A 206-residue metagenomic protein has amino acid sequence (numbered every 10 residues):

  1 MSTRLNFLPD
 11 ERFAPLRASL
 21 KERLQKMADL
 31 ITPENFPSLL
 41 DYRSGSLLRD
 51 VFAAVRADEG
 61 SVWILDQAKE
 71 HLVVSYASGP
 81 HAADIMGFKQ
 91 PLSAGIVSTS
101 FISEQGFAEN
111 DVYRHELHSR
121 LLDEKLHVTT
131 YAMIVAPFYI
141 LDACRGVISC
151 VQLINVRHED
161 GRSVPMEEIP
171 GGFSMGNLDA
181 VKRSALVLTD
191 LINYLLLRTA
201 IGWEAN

Functional and structural regions predicted by a protein language model:
M1-Y42, A53, V187, L191-N206: Signal-transmission linkers at sensory-effector interfaces
N6-P9, F13, I148-N206: Juxtadomain coupling helices with adjacent low-complexity linkers
T32-F36, L47-R56, V62-D66, A82 (+3 more regions): Short regulatory alpha-helical segment in sensory/regulatory domains of signaling proteins that mediates
L65, H71, S75, A82-L121: Regulatory sensory and allosteric helical modules in signal-transduction proteins and certain transcription factors
A82-A83, N110-A132, E159-E167: Signal-transducing coupling segments at domain and membrane junctions
Y131-Y139: A short, aliphatic-rich beta-strand micro-motif
F138-L141, N155-V156: Sensor-regulatory modules in signal-transduction proteins
C144: Glycine-rich acetyl-CoA-binding "A-motif" of GNAT/NAT acetyltransferases
